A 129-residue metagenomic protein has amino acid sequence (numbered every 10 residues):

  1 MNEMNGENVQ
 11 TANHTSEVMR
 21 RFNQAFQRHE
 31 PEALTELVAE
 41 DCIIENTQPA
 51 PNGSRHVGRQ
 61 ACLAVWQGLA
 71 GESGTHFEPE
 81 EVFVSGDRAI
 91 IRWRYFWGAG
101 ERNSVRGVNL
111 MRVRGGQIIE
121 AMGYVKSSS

Functional and structural regions predicted by a protein language model:
M1-E40: Short, low-complexity N-terminal intrinsically disordered segments enriched in polar/charged residues
N2-Q10, L63-S129: A beta-strand edge to alpha-helix "cap/lid" segment located at domain peripheries
N5-N8, R20, Q48-N52, W97: Residues at structural and domain junctions
T11-R21, C42-I43, V57-C62, Q117-A121: Short charge-dense sequence patches
A12-T15, P49-A50, S129: Proteins with a high burden of low-complexity, intrinsically disordered sequence enriched in S/T/G/P/A and R, requiring
F22-A25, E45, H76, F96-W97: Alpha-helix C-capping/helix-to-loop hinge sites
A25-A33, C42, A89-I90, G107 (+1 more regions): Small-side-chain structural scaffolding
P31, E36-G86: A solvent-exposed, acidic/Ser-Thr-rich amphipathic alpha-helical stretch
